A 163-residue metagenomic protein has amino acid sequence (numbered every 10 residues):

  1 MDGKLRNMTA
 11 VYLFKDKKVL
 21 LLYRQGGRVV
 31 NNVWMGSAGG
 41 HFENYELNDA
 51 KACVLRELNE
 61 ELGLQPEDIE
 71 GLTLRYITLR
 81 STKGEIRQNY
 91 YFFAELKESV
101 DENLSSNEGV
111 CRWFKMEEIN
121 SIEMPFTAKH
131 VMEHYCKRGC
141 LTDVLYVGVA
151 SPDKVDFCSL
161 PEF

Functional and structural regions predicted by a protein language model:
M1-L21, H41-E43: Conserved N-terminal beta-strand and adjoining loop/helix that marks the start of the Nudix/MutT-like hydrolase domain
N7-T9, K17, Q88-Y90, G109 (+1 more regions): Change "...and in nucleic-acid phosphodiester-cleaving endonucleases..." to "...and in nucleic-acid processing enzymes
K17, I77-D101, R112, M116 (+2 more regions): Active-site-adjacent beta-strand/loop module that shapes the phosphate/pyrophosphate-binding cleft
K18-N59, C158-F163: Conserved Nudix-box catalytic region and its N-terminal flanking loop in Nudix hydrolases and closely related
Q65-R75: A short coil-to-beta-strand element that immediately follows conserved catalytic motifs
N103-H134, L160-P161: NUDIX/MutT-family hydrolases
Y135-F163: Charged phosphate-binding loop/patch that engages nucleotide di/tri-phosphates or the phosphate backbone of nucleic
